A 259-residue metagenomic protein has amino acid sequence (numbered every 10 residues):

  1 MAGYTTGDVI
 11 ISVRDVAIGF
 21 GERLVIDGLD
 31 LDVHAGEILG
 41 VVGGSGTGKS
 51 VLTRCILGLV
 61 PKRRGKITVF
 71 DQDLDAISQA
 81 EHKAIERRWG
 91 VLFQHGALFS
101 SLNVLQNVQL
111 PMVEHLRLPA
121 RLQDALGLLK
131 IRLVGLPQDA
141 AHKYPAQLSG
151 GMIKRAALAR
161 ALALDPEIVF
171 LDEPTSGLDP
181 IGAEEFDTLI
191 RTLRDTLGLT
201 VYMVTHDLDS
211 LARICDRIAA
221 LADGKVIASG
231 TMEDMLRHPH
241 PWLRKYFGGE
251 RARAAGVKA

Functional and structural regions predicted by a protein language model:
V42-G44: The feature captures the beta-strand-to-loop junction immediately N-terminal to the Walker
L57: Helix-to-loop junction immediately C-terminal to a conserved catalytic motif
D73, R121-D139: Conserved ABC ATPase "signature" region
Y144-L148, M152: Conserved ABC ATPase signature
A163-E167: A short, proline-enriched helix->beta-strand linker immediately N-terminal to the Walker B motif in ABC-type P-loop
V169-D172: Catalytic Walker B motif of ABC-type/P-loop ATPase nucleotide-binding domains
